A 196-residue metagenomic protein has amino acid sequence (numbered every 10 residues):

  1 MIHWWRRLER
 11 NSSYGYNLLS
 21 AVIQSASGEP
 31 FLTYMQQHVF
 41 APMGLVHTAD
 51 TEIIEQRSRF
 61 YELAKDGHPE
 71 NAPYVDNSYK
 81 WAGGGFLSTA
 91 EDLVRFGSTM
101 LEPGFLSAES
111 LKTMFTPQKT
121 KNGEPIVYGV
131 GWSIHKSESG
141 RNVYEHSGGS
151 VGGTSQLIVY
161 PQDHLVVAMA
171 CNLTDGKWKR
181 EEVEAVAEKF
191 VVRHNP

Functional and structural regions predicted by a protein language model:
M1-S13, E29, E62-K65: Active-site-proximal loop and beta-strand segments within enzyme catalytic domains
N11-Y16, A90: Short alpha-helical patches at coil-to-helix transitions and adjacent helical residues in well-structured domains
G15-S20, V94: Well-ordered alpha-helical segments within folded domains of soluble proteins
Q24-Q37, A41, K65-P196: Catalytic loop of the DD-peptidase/beta-lactamase superfamily, centered on the K-T-G motif and neighboring
M43-H47: Short helix- or helix-capping micro-motifs that position conserved polar/aromatic residues at function-defining sites
A49-E52: Short beta-strand->loop
E55-G67: Mobile, glycine-enriched helix-loop/loop "lid" segments at the mouths of ligand-binding/catalytic clefts that gate
